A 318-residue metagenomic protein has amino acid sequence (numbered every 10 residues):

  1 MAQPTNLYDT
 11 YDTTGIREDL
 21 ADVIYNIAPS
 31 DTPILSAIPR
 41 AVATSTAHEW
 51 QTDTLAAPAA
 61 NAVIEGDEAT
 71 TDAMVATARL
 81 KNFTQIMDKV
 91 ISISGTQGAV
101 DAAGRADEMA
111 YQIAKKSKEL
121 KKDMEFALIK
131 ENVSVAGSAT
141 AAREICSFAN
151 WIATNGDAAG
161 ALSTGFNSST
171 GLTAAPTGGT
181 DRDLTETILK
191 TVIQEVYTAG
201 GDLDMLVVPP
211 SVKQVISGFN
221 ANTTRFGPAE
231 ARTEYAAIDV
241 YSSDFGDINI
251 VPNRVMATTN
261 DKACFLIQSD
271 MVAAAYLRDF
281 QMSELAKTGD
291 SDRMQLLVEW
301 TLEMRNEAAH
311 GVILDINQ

Functional and structural regions predicted by a protein language model:
M1-Q318: Flexible, glycine/threonine- and acidic-rich loop/arm segments that mediate assembly and lattice contacts in viral
